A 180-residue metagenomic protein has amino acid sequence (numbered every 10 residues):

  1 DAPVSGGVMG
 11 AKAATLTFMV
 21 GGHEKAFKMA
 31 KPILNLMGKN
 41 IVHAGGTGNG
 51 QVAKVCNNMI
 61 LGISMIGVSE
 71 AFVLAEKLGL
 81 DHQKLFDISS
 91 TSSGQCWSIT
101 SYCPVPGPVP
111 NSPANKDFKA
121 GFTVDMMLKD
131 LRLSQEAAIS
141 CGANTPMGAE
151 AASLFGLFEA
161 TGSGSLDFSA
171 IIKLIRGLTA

Functional and structural regions predicted by a protein language model:
D1-N58: Rossmann-fold dinucleotide-binding core
N49-E150, L154-T179: Helical "substrate-binding/catalytic lid" subdomain of Rossmann-like NAD(P)-dependent dehydrogenases/reductases
